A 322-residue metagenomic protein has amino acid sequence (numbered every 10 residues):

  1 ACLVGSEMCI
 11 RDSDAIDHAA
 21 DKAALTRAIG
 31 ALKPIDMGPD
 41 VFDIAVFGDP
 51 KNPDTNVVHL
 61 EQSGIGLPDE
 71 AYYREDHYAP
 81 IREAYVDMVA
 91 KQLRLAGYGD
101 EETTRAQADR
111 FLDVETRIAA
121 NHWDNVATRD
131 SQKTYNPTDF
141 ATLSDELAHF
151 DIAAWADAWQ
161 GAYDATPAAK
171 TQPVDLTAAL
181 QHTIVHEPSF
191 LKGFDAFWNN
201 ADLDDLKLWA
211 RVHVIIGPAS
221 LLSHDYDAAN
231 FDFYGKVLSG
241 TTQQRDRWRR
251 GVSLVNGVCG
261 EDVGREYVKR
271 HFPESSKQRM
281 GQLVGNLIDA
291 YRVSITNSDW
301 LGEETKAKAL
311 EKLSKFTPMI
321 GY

Functional and structural regions predicted by a protein language model:
A1, S6-E7, R11-Q282: Noncatalytic, helix-rich "gating/capping" subdomain that lines the substrate-entry/channel surface of large enzyme
T103, L112, A119, Q278-Y322: Contiguous, non-catalytic segments that form substrate-binding/exosite surfaces or channel walls
